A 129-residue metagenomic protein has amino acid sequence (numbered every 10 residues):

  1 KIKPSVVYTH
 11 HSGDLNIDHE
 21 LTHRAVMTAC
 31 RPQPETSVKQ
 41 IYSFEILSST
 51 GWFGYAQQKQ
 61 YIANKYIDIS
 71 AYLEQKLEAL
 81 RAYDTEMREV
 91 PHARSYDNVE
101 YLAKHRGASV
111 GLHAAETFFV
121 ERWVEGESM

Functional and structural regions predicted by a protein language model:
K1-M129: Metal-dependent de-N-acetylase/amidase catalytic core
